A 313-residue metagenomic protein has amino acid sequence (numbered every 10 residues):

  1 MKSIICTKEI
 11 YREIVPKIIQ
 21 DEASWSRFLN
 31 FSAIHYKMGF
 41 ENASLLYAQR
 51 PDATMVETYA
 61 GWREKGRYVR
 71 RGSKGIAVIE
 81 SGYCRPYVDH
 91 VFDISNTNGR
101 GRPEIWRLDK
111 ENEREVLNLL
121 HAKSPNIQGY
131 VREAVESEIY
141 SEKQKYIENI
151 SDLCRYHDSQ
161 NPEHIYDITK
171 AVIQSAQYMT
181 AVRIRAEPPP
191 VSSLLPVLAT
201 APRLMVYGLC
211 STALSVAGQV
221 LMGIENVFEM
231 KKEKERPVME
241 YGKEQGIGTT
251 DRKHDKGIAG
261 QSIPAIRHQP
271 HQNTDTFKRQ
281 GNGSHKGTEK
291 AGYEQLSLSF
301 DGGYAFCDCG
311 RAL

Functional and structural regions predicted by a protein language model:
M1-P270, D275-R279, Q295-L298, C309 (+1 more regions): N-terminal accessory/interface modules of nucleic-acid-binding and processing proteins
N282, T288-Y304: Positively charged N-terminal leader segments that act as targeting/secretion signals
